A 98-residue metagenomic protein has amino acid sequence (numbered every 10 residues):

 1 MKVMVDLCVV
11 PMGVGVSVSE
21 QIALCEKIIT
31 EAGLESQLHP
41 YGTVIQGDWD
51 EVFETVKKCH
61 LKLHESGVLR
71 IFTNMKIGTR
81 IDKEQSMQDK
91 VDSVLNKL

Functional and structural regions predicted by a protein language model:
M1-L98: Charge-rich, low-complexity N-terminal segments
